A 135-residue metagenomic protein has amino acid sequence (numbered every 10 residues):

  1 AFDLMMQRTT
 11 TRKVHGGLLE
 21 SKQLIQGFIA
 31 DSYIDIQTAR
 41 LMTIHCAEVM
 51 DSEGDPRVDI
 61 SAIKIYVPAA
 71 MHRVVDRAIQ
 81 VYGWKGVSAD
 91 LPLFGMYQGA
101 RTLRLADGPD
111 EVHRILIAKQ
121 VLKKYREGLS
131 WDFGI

Functional and structural regions predicted by a protein language model:
A1-I135: Alpha-helical interface subdomain recognition
